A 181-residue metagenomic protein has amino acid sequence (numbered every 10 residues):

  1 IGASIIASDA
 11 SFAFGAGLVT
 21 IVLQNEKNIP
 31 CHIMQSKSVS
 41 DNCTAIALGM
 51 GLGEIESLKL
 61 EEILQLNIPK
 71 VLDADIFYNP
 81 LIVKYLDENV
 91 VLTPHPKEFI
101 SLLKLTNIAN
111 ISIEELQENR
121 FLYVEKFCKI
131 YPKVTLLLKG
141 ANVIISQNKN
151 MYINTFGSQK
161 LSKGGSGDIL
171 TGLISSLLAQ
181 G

Functional and structural regions predicted by a protein language model:
I1-V71, I76-V91, P96, I100-G181: Small-residue (G/A/S/T)-rich helix-start motifs and N-terminal tracts that mark the onset
